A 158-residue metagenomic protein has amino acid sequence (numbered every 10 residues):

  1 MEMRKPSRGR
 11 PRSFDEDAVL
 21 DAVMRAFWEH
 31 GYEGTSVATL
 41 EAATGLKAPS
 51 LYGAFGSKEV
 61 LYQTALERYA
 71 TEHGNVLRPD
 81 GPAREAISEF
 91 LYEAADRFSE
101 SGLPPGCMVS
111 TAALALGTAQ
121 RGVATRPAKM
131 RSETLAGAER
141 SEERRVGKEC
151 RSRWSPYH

Functional and structural regions predicted by a protein language model:
M1-F14: N-terminal intrinsically disordered/low-complexity leader segments
A18, A22, A26-V60, T64: Helix-turn-helix
V60, T64, N75-G106: Hydrophobic alpha-helical connector segments
L66-E72: Short, basic, alpha-helical segments at the C-terminal edge of helix-turn-helix-like DNA-binding modules
E72, G122-E133, G137-R140: Short, solvent-exposed amphipathic helices
A86, S101-T125: Amphipathic alpha-helical segments used for helix-helix packing
E143-C150: Conserved small/polar residues in nucleotide/adenosyl-binding loops
